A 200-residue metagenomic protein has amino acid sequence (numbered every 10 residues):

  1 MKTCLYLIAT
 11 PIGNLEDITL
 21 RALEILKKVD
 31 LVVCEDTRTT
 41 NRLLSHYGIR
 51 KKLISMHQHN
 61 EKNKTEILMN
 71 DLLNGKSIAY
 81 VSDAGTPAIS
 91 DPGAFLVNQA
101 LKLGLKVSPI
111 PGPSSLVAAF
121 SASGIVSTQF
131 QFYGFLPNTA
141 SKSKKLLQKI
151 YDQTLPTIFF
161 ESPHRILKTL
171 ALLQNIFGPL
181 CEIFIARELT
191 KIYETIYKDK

Functional and structural regions predicted by a protein language model:
M1-Q58: Glycine-rich, flexible N-terminal cofactor/catalytic loop recognition
K2, K76, L155-P156, F160-K200: A contiguous loop/helix-start segment that scaffolds small-molecule binding in enzyme catalytic cores
I12-L15, D83-P87, P163-R165, T190-K191: Short glycine-rich anion-binding loops that position phosphate/pyrophosphate groups of nucleotides and phosphorylated
L26-V32, L105-V107, P156-T157: Short active-site oxyanion
I54-N63, F135-A140: Conserved helicase motor
T65-S114: Glycine/small-residue-rich loop that forms an oxyanion/phosphate-binding "nest" at active or ligand-binding sites
F95-Q153: Class I SAM-dependent methyltransferase SAM-binding "motif I" and its flanking Rossmann-like core
